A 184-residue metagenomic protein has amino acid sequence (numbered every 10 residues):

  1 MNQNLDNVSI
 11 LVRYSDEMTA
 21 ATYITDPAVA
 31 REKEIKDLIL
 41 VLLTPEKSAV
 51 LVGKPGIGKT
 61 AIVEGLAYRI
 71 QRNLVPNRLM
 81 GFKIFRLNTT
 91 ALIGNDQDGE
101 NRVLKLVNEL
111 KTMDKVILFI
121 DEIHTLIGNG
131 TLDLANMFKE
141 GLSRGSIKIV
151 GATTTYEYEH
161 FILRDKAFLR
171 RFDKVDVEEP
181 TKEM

Functional and structural regions predicted by a protein language model:
S9-I10, D26-L38: N-terminal pre-P-loop "Q-motif" helix
T44-G65: Walker A/P-loop nucleotide-binding motif
K47, F82-K83, K111-L118, R144-V150 (+1 more regions): Loop/turn-to-beta-strand initiation segments
P55, D173-M184: Conserved AAA+ ATPase "SRH/arginine-finger" region at the nucleotide-binding site
Y68-M80, L92-N95: Post-Walker A helix-loop "phosphate-sensing" segment adjacent to the P-loop in P-loop NTPases
K83-K111: Short glycine-rich substrate-engagement loop in P-loop NTPases that contacts/grips substrate
L104-N108, I120-K148, A152, Y156-A167: Conserved catalytic/switch belt of AAA+ P-loop NTPases
I162-E178: A short helix-turn-beta junction within AAA+ P-loop NTPase domains corresponding to the substrate/partner-engaging
